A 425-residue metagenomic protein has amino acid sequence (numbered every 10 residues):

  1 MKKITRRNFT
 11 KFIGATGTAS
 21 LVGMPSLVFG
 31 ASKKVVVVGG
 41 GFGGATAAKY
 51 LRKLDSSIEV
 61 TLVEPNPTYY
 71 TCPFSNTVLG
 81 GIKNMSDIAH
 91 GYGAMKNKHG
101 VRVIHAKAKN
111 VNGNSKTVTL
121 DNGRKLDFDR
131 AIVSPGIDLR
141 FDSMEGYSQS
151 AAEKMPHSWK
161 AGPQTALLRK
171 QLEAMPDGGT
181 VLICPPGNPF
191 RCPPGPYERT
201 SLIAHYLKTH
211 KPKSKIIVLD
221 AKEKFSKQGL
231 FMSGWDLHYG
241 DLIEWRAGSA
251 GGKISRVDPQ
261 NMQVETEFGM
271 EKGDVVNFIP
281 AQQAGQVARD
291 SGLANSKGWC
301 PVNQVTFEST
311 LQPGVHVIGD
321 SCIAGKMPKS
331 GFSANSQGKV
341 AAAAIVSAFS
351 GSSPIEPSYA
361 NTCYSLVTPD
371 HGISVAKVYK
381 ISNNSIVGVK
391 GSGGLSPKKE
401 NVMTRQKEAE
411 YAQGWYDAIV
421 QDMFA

Functional and structural regions predicted by a protein language model:
M1-G17: N-terminal secretory signal peptides and thylakoid transit peptides that target proteins across membranes
F29-R102, G187-Q228, M423: Beta1-alpha1 glycine-rich phosphate/pyrophosphate-binding loop at the start of Rossmann-like nucleotide-binding domains
K98, R102-N110, V118, L126 (+1 more regions): A Rossmann-like FAD-binding core segment of flavoenzymes
P135-H210: Glycine-rich dinucleotide-binding loop and its adjacent helix/turn
Q149-M175, E271-A334: FAD-site-proximal beta/loop scaffold in flavoenzymes
C322-P357: A conserved FAD-binding loop/helix module that cradles the flavin
V346-N383: Active-site-proximal substrate-binding core of FAD-dependent oxidoreductases
A376-A425: C-terminal auxiliary extensions adjacent to catalytic cores
